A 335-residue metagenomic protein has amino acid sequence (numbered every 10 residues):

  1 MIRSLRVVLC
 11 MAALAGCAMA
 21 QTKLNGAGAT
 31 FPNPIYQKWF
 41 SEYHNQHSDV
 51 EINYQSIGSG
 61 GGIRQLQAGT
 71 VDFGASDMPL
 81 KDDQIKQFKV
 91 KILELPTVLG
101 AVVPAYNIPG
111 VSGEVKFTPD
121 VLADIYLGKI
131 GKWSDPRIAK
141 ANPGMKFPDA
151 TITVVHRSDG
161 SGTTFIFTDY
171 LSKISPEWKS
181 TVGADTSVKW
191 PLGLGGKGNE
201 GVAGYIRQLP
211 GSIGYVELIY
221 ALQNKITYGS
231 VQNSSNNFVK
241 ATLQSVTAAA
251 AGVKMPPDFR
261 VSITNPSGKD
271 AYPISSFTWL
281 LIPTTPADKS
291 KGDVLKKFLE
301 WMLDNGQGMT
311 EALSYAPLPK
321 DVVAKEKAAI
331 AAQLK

Functional and structural regions predicted by a protein language model:
M1-L9: Bacterial N-terminal signal peptides that target proteins for export
L9-A20: Hydrophobic h-region of N-terminal signal peptides that target proteins for export in Gram-negative bacteria
M19-K335: Flexible loop/hinge segments at secondary-structure junctions
